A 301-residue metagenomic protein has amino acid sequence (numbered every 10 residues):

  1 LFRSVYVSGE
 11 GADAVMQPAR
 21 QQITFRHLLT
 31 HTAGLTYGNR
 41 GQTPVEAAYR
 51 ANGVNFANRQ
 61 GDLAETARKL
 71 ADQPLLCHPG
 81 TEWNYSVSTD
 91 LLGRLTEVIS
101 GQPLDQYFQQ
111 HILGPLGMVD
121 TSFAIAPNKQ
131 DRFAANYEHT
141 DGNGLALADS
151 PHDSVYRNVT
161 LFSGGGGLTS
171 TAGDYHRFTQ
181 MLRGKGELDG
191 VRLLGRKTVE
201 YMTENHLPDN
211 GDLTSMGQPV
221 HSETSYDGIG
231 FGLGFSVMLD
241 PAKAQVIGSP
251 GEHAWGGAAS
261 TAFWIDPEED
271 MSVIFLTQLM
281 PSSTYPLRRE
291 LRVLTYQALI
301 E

Functional and structural regions predicted by a protein language model:
F2-I247: Short, surface-exposed loop or secondary-structure junction motifs that flank catalytic or metal-binding residues
Q73-P74, P250-G256: Short, solvent-exposed secondary-structure boundary motifs
L168, F235, H253, V273-F275: Well-ordered beta-strand positions enriched in small/hydrophobic/aromatic, beta-favoring residues
D212, Q245, F275, T284-Y285: Short acidic, gly/pro-rich beta-turn/loop elements at beta-sheet edges and active-site/ligand-binding grooves
E252, A259-E268: Short, surface-exposed beta-strand/loop micro-motifs that present aromatic residues
F263-W264, D270-L279: Short, well-ordered beta-strand elements
L279-E301: Generic C-terminus detector
